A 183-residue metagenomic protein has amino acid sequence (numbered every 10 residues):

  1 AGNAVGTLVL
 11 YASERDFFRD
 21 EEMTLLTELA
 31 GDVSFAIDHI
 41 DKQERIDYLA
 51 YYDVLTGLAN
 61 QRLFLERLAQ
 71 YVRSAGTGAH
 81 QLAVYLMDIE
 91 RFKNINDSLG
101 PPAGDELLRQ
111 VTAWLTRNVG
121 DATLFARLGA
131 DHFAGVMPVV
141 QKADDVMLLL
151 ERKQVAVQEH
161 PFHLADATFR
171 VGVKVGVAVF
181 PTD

Functional and structural regions predicted by a protein language model:
G2-A12, A36, G172: Sensory-domain boundary capping and coupling elements
G6-F17, P138, F180-P181: Short beta-strand-to-loop transition segments that serve as allosteric relay/switch motifs in sensory/regulatory domains
D20, E106, D144-L148, R170 (+1 more regions): Catalytic cores and conserved motifs of cyclic dinucleotide signaling enzymes
T24, P101, A165, K174 (+1 more regions): Catalytic-core segments of nucleotide cyclases and related cyclic-nucleotide turnover enzymes
T27-S34: Allosteric cytosolic regulatory segments
D47, Y51, G57-A83, E90-G120 (+2 more regions): Conserved long alpha-helical elements within nucleotide-processing catalytic cores of c-di-GMP signaling and class III
A126-G129, A143, V157-V173: Catalytic core regions of nucleotide second-messenger enzymes
